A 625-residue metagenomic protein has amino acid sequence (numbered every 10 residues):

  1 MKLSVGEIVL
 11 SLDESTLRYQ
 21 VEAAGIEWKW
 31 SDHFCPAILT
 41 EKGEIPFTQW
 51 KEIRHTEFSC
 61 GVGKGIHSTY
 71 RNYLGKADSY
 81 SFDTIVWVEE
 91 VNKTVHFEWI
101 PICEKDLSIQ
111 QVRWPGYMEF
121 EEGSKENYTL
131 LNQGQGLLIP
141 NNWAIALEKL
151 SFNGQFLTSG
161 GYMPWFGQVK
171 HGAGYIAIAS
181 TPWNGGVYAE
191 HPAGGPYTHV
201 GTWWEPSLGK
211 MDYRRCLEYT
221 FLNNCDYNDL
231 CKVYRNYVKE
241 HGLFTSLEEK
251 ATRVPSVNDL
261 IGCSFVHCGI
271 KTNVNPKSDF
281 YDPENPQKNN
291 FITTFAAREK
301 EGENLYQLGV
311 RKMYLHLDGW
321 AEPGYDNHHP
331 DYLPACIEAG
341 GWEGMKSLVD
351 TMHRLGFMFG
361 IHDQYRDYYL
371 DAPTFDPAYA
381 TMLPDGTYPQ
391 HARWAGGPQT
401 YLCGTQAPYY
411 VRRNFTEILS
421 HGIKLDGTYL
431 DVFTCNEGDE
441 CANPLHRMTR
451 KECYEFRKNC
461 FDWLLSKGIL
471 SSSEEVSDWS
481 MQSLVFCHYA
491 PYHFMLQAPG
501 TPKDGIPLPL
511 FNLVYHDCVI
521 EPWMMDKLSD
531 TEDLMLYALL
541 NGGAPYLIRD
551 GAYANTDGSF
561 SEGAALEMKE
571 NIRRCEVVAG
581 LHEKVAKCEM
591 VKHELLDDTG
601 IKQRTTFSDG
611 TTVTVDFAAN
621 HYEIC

Functional and structural regions predicted by a protein language model:
M1-G6, L39-R54, H391, K503-M524: Generic detector of solvent-exposed, compositionally biased contiguous segments
K2-L315, W320, I337-A339, L355-M358: Carbohydrate-recognition beta-sandwich/jelly-roll modules in extracellular/periplasmic carbohydrate-active proteins
E7, W99, L305, M352 (+3 more regions): Conserved, mostly hydrophobic/aromatic
D13, S31, D78, L107-I109 (+7 more regions): Short acidic, gly/pro-rich beta-turn/loop elements at beta-sheet edges and active-site/ligand-binding grooves
S15, Y19-A24, H171-A173, T181-G186 (+8 more regions): Active-site-proximal substrate-binding groove within the catalytic cores of carbohydrate-active enzymes
S31-D32, I38-T40, T48-Q49, W342-M345 (+3 more regions): Short, surface-exposed, polar/charged, turn-prone segments marking secondary-structure boundaries
K105, M118, A321, Y365-D367 (+3 more regions): Short loop/turn segments at secondary-structure transitions that flank enzyme active sites
N258-R413, I423-T428, T434-H446: Aromatic-lined carbohydrate-binding/catalytic grooves of carbohydrate-active enzymes
